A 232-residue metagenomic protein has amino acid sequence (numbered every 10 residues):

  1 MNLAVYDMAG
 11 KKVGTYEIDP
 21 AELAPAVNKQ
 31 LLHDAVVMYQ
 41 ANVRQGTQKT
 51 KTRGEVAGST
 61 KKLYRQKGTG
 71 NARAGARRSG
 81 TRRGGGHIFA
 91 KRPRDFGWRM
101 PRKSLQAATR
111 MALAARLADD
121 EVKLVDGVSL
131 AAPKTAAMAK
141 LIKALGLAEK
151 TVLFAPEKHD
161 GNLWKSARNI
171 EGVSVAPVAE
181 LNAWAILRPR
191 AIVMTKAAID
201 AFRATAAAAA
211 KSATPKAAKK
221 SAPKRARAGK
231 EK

Functional and structural regions predicted by a protein language model:
M1-Q45, A90-K232: Extended polybasic, low-complexity segments that bind anionic RNA or targeting/receptor surfaces
T50-A90: Glycine/serine-rich anion-binding loops at beta->alpha junctions that coordinate negatively charged ligand groups
